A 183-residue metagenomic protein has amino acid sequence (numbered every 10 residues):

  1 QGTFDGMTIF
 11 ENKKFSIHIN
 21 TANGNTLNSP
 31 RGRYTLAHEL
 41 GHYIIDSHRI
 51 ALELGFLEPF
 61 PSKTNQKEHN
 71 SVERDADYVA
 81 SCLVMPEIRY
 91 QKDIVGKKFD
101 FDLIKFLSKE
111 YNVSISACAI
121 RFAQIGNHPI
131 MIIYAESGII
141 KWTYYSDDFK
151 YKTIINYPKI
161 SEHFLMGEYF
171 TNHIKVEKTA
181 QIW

Functional and structural regions predicted by a protein language model:
Q1-W183: Active-site hotspot residues in diverse enzymes, especially metal/ion-binding acidic/histidine motifs
